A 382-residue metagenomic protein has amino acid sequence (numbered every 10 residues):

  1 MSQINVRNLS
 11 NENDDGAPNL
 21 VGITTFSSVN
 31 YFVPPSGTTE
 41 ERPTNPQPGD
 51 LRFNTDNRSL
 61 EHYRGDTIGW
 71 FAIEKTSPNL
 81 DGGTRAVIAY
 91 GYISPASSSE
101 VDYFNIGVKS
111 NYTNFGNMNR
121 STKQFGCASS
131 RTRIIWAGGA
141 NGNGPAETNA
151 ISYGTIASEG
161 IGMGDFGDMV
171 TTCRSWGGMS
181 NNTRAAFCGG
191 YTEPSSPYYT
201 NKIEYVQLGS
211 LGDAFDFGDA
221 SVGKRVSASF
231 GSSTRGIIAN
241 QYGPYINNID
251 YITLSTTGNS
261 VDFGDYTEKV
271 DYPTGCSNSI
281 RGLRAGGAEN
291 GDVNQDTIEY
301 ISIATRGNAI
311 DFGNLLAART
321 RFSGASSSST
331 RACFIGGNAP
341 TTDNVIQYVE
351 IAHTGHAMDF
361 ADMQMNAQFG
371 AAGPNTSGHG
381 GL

Functional and structural regions predicted by a protein language model:
M1-D15, S377, L382: Short, intrinsically disordered N-terminal pre-domain segments
N5, D14, N19-L20, T25-S28 (+8 more regions): Repetitive beta-strand solenoid architecture
R7, T24-F53, E74-T76: Extracellular/surface-exposed low-complexity repeats and stalk/linker segments enriched in Gly/Pro and small polar
A17-L20, L51-T76: Short, surface-exposed terminal/edge motifs of secreted or surface/virion proteins that either
P34-G37, G65, G83-A96, I106 (+12 more regions): Glycine-centered tight turns/hairpins at beta-strand boundaries that repeat across beta-rich repeat domains
N57, G83, A96-E100, Y112 (+16 more regions): A detector of repeated loop/turn-to-beta-strand junctions in beta-rich toroidal repeat architectures
E74, S110-N117, G162-D168, G212-D219 (+3 more regions): A short beta-strand motif characteristic of beta-propeller blades
N344-V345, Q364-L382: Blade-level signature of beta-propeller repeat domains, shared across WD40, Kelch, NHL, RCC1 and BNR/Asp-box propellers
